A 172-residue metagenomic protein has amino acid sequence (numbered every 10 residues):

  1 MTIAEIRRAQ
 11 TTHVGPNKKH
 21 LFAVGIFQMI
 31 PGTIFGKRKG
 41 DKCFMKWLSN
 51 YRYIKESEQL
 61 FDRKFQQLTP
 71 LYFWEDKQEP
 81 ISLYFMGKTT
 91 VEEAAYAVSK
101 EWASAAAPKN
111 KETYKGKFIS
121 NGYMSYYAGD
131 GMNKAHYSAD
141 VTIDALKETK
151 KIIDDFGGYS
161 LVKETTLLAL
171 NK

Functional and structural regions predicted by a protein language model:
M1-K18, I30: Short, structural beta-strand-to-alpha-helix junction motif
H20-L170: Catalytic and binding regions of secreted/periplasmic enzymes and modules that target cell-wall glycans
